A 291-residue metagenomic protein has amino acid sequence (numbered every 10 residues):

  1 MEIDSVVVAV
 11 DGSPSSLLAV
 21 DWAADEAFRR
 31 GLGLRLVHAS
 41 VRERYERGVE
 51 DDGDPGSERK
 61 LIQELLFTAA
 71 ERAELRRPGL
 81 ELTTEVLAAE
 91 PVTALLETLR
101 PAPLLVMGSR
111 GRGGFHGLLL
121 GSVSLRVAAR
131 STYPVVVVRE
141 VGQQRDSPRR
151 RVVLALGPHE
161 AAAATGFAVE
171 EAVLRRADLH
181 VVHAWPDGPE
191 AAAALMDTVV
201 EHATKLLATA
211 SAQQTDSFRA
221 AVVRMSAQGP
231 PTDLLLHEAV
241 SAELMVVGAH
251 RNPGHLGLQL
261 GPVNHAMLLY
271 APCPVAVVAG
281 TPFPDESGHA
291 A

Functional and structural regions predicted by a protein language model:
M1-D52, R150-L195, A212-V222, L244 (+2 more regions): Small/aliphatic-rich secondary-structure junction motif
M1-E2, S15, G56, R72-L105 (+2 more regions): Structural beta-alpha unit
L17, L34-L36, R59-L66, A102-G108: Conserved N-terminal glycine/acidic-rich loop preference
D54-E64, M196-H202: A short acidic, glycine-rich active-site loop that binds or catalyzes chemistry on phosphate/adenosine moieties
A102-D146: Hydrophobic alpha-helical segments and helix pairs
M107-R126, L244-Y270: Glycine-rich, Arg-bearing micro-motifs that act as flexible, cationic patches
D178-V247, L256-V263, M267-L268, P274: Structured core of small recognition/catalytic domains
C273-D285: Short, flexible loop segments at boundaries between secondary-structure elements
